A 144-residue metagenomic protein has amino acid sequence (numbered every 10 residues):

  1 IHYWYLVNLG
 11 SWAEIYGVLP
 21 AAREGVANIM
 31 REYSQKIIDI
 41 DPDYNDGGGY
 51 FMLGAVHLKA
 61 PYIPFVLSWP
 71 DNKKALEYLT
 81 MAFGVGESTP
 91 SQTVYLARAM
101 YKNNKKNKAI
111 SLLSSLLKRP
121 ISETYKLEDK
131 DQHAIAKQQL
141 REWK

Functional and structural regions predicted by a protein language model:
I1, D46-G49, Q92: TPR alpha-solenoid repeat register
Y3-K36, G49-A82, Y101-K102, S111 (+1 more regions): Short coil/linker segments at helix-helix boundaries
I40-D43, Y50: Mid-length scaffold segments of soluble, non-membrane domains
P42-Y44, G86-E87: Short coil turns that delineate tetratricopeptide repeat
H57-L58, S88-P90: Generic helix N-cap/helix-start motif at coil->alpha-helix transitions
A82, S91-Q92: Extended serine/threonine-enriched, polar tracts that run as long, contiguous segments within proteins
